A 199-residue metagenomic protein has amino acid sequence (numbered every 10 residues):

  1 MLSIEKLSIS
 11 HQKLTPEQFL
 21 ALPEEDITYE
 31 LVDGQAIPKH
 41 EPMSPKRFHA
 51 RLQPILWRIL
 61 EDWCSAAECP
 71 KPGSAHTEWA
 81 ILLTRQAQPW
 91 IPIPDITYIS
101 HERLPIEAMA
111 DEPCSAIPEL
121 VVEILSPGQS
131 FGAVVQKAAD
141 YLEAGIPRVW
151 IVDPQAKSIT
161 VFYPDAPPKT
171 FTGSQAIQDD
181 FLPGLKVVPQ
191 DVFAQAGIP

Functional and structural regions predicted by a protein language model:
M1-P199: Gly/Pro/Ser/Thr-rich low-complexity, intrinsically disordered segments predominantly at protein N-termini
